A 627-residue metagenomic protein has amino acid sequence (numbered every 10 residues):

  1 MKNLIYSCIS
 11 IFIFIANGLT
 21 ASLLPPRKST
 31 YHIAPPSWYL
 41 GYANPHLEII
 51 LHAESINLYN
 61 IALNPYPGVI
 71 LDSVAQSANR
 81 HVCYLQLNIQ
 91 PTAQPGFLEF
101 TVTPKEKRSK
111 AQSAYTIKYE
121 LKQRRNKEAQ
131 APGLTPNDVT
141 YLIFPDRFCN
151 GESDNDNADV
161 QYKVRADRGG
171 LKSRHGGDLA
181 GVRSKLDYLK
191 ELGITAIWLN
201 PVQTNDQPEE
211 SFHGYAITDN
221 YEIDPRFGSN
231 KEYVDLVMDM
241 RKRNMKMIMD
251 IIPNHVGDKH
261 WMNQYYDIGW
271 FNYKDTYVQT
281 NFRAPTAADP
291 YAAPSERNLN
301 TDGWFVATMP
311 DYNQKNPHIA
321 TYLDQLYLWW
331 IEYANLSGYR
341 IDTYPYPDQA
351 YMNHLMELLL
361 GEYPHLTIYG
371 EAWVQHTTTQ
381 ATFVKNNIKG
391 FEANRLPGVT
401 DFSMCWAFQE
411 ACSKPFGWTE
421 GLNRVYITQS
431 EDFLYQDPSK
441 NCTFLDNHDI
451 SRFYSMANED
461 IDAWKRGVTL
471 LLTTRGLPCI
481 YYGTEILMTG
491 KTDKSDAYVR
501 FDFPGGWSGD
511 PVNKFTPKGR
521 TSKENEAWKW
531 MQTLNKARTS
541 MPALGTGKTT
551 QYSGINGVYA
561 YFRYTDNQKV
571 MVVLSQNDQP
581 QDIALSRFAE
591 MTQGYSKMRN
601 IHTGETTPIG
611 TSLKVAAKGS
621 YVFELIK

Functional and structural regions predicted by a protein language model:
M1-Y31: Bacterial Sec-dependent N-terminal signal peptides
A21, E106-Y115, K122-V139, R183 (+3 more regions): Carbohydrate-interacting/catalytic domains
S22-N57, I117-R125: Beta-strand/beta-sandwich contexts
A43-E106: Immunoglobulin-like IPT/TIG beta-sandwich domains and homologous Ig-like subdomains
T140-F144, A196-P201, M247-D250, G338-R340 (+7 more regions): Structural recognition of the beta-strand scaffold that forms the well-ordered cores of secreted hydrolase catalytic
F148-Y333, M352-Y363, T367, A372 (+3 more regions): Substrate-binding/active-site clefts of carbohydrate-active enzymes
V237, H255, L326-L328, E332 (+11 more regions): Active-site-proximal helices and loops of the catalytic beta/alpha 8
P438-E459: Active-site clefts of carbohydrate-active enzymes
